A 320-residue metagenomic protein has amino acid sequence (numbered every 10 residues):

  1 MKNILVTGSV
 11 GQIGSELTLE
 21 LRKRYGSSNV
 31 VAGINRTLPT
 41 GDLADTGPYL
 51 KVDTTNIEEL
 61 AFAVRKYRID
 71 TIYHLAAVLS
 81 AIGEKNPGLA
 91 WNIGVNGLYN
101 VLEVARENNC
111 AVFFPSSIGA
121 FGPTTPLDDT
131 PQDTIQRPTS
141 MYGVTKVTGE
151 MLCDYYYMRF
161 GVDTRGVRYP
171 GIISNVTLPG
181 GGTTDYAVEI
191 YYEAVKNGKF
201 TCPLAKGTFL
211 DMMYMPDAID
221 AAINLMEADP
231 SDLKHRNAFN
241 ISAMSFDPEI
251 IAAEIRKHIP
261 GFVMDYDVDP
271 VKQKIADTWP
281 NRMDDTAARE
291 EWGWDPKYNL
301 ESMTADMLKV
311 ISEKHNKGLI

Functional and structural regions predicted by a protein language model:
N3-R24: N-terminal Rossmann NAD(P)H-binding glycine-rich loop of SDR-like oxidoreductase domains
T54-I93: NAD(P)H-binding glycine-rich loop region in Rossmannoid oxidoreductase-like domains and their noncatalytic homologs
H74, Y99-M141: Conserved Rossmann-fold NAD(P)-dependent oxidoreductase catalytic core, especially the SDR/UDP-sugar
S117, M151-V176: Conserved beta-loop-beta element that borders a ligand/cofactor-binding pocket
G122, R137-M141, R165-D185: Flexible, glycine-rich beta-alpha linker
I135, Y169-P179, E189-M213, D217: A conserved pocket-lining segment of Rossmann-fold NAD(P)-dependent short-chain dehydrogenase/reductase
V147, F160, I173-V188, M215-P216 (+1 more regions): Glycine/proline-rich active-site loop of Rossmann-fold NAD(P)-dependent oxidoreductases
P203-A205, D211-I320: C-terminal substrate-binding subdomain of Rossmann-fold SDR/epimerase-dehydratase oxidoreductases
